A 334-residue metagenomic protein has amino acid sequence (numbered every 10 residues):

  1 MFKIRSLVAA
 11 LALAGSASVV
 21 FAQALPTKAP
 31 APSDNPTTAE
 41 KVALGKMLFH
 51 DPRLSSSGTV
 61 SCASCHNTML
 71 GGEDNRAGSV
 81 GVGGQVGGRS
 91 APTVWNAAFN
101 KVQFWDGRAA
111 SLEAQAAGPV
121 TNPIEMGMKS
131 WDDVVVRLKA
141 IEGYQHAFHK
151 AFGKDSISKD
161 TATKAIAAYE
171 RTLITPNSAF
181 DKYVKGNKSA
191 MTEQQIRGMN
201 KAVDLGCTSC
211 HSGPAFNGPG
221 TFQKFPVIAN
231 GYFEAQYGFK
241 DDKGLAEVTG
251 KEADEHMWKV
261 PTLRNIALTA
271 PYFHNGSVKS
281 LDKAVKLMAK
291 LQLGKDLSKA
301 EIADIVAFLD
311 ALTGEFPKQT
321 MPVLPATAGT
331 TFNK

Functional and structural regions predicted by a protein language model:
M1-F21: Gram-negative bacterial Sec-dependent N-terminal signal peptides
A12-S16, R53, G143, K188: Residue-level recognition of short, well-ordered coil/turn positions that link secondary-structure elements
Q23-G118, D181-K286, L293-K295, T320-K334: Short glycine/threonine-rich turn/loop motifs
F99, I124, W131-D132: Short sequence/structural segments immediately N-terminal
V120-T121, V134: Helix-loop "lid/cap" segments that line or gate small-molecule binding pockets
P123-M128, R137: A gly/proline- and charged-residue-enriched helix-loop-helix capping module
M126, Y144, T172-T175, A179 (+2 more regions): Short His/Asp/Glu-rich catalytic/ion-coordination signatures at enzyme active sites or charged loops
W131-N177, A267, S277-K334: C-terminal capping alpha-helices of c-type cytochrome domains
